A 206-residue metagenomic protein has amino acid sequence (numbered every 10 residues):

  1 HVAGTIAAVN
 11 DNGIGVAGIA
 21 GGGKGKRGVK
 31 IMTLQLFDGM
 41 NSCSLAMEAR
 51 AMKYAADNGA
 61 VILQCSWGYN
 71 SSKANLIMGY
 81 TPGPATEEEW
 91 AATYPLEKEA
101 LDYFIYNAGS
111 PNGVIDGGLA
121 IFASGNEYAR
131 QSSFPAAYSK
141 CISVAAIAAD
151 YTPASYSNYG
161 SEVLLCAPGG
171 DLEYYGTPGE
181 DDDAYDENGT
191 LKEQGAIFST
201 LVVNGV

Functional and structural regions predicted by a protein language model:
H1-W90, L96-A100, A145-A148: Subtilisin-like peptidase catalytic core
G23-R27, A55-N58, N112-D116, P135-Y138 (+2 more regions): Extracellular/periplasmic catalytic domains that process cell-envelope and extracellular macromolecules
K30, V61, G117-A120, I142 (+1 more regions): Proline-centered loop/turn at the N-terminus of a beta-strand
G79-A120, A137-K140: Catalytic-core regions built around general acid/base machinery
G125: Active-site glycine-centered loops adjacent to acidic/histidine catalytic or metal-binding residues that shape
A129-R130: Acidic, low-complexity glycine/serine/threonine-rich segments
S133-V206: Extracellular S/T/G-rich loop segment that most often corresponds to the catalytic His/Ser-adjacent loop
